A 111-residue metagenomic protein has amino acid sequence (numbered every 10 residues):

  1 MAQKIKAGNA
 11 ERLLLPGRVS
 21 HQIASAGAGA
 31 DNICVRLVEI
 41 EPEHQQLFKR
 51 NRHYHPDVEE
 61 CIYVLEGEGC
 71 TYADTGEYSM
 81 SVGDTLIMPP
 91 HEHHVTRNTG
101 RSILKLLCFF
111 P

Functional and structural regions predicted by a protein language model:
M1-L37, P42: A short, N-terminal "cap"/entry segment at the start of jelly-roll beta-barrel domains of the cupin/DSBH fold
V19, D57, G76, E92-H93 (+1 more regions): A generic "binding-loop/recognition-motif" signal
A24-A26, L47-P56, A73, R97-T99: Short histidine-centered beta-strand/loop micro-motifs that create catalytic or ligand/metal-coordination sites
R36-P56, P90: Conserved short histidine dyad/triad with adjacent acidic residue
L37, E66, A73-T75, N98 (+1 more regions): Residue-level recognition of conserved beta-strand positions in structured domain cores
E39-I40, Y54-T71: Short, conserved beta-strand element in jelly-roll/cupin
C70, P90-P111: Ligand-binding loop in jelly-roll beta-barrel domains
T75-P90: Short acidic-glycine-tyrosine-enriched beta hairpin
